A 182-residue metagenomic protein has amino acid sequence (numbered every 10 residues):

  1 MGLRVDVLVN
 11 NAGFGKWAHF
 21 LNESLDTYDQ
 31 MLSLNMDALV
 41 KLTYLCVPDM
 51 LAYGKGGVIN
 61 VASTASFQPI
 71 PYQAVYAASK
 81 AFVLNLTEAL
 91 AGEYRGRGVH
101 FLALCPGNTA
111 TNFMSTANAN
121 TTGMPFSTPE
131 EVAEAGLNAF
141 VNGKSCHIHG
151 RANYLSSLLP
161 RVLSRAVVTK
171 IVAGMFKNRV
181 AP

Functional and structural regions predicted by a protein language model:
N11-K16: Conserved NAD(P)H cofactor-binding loop of Rossmann-fold oxidoreductase domains
H19-F20, T27-L32: Substrate-binding pocket helix/loop in short-chain dehydrogenase/reductase
L21, I70-A74: Active-site loop immediately N-terminal to the catalytic Tyr-X3-Lys motif of short-chain dehydrogenase/reductase
T43, S79: Active-site helix of classical SDR
S63: Residue(s) in the substrate-gating loop at a strand-loop-helix junction that position the organic substrate next
Q68, A89-H100: Active-site-adjacent segment of SDR/Rossmann-fold oxidoreductases
A103, T121-S157: C-terminal helical subdomain
